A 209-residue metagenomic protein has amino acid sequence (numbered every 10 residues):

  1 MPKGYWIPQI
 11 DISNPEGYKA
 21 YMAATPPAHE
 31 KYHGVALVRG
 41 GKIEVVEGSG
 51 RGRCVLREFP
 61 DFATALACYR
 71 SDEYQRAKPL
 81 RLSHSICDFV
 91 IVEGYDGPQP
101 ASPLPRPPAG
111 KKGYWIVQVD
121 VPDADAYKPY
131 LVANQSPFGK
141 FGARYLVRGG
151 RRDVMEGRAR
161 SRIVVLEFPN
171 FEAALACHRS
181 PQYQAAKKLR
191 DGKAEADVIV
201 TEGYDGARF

Functional and structural regions predicted by a protein language model:
M1-R53, P60-R70, Y74, S83 (+2 more regions): Short S/T/G/P-rich N-terminal loop/turn motif that feeds into the first structured element of a domain
K78, L175-C177, K187: Intrinsic disorder/low-complexity segments
L80-H84, K187-R190: C-terminal structural segments of small proteins and small subunits
P181-Q184: Short, compact, well-ordered microdomains
